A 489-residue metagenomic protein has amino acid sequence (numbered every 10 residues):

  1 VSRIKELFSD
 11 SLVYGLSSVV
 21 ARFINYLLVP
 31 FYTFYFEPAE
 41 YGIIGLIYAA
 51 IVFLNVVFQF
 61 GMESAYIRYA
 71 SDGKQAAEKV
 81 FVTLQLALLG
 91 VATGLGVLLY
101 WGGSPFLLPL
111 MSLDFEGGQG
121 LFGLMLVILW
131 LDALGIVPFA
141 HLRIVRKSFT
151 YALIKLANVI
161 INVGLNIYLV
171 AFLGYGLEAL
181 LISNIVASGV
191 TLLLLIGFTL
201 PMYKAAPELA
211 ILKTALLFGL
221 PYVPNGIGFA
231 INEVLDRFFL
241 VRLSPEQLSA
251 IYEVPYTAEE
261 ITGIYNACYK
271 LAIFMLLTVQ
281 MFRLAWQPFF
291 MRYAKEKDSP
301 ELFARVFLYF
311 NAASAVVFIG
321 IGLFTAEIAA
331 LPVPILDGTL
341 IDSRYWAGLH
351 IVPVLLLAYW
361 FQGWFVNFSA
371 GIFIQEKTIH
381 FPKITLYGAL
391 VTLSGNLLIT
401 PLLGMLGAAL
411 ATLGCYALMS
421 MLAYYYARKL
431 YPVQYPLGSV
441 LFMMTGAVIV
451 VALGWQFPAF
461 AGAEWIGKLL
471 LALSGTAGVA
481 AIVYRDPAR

Functional and structural regions predicted by a protein language model:
V1-L7, L177, L193-E233, L243 (+3 more regions): Interhelical loop/hinge segments that connect adjacent transmembrane helices in multipass membrane
V1-Y26, Q75, V82-T83, G117-G118 (+4 more regions): N-terminal membrane topogenesis motif
E6-E63, A92-G96, Y100-W101, I128 (+4 more regions): Signature of the first transmembrane helix
S9-A21, N25, I47, V56-L107 (+4 more regions): Membrane-water interface segments that mark the loop-to-transmembrane alpha-helix transition
S18, I24-L28, G45-S71, L129-V137 (+4 more regions): Small-residue-rich midsections of specific transmembrane alpha-helices
V20, L86-V234: Hydrophobic transmembrane helix module of multi-pass membrane transport proteins
A70-A87, I264-L386: Specific pore-lining/lateral-gate transmembrane helices of multi-pass inner-membrane transport and insertion machines
R242, G388-V391, L437-R489: Transmembrane alpha-helical segments of multi-pass transport proteins
